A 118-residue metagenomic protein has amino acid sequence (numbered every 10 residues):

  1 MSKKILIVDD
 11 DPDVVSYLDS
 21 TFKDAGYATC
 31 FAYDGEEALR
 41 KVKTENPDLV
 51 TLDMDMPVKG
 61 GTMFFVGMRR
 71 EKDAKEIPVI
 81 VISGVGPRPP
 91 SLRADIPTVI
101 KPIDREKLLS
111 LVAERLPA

Functional and structural regions predicted by a protein language model:
V8-D9, A32, V50: Conserved sequence signature across two-component system core domains
S16-D24: Charged docking surfaces used in two-component/phosphorelay signaling
G26-Y33, K41: Short hydrophobic/Thr-rich beta-strand motif most characteristic of the beta2 strand and flanking loop of CheY-like
D34-E37, K59-F64: Acidic catalytic/metal-coordinating carboxylates
E45-T51: Active-site beta3 strand of CheY-like receiver
M56: Receiver (REC) domain active-site loop signature in two-component systems and cognate sites in sensor histidine kinases
I80-S83: Hydrophobic/aromatic residues positioned on beta-strands within the core alpha/beta folds
I103-L116: C-terminal output helix
